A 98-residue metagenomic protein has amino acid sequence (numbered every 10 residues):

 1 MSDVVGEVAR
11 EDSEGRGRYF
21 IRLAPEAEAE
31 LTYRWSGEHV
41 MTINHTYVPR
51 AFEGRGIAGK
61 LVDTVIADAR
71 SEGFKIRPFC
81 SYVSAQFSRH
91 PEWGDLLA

Functional and structural regions predicted by a protein language model:
S2-V40: N-terminal first-folded block
F20, G59-L61, A85: Basic, gly/Ser/Thr/Pro-rich low-complexity segments located predominantly at protein N termini
A29, G59, G94-D95: Intrinsic-disorder/low-complexity peptide segments enriched for small residues
T46-E53: A short, internal acetyl-CoA/4′-phosphopantetheine-binding micro-motif in the GNAT/acyltransferase core
G54-V65: Conserved acetyl-CoA-binding loop-helix of GNAT-fold acetyltransferases
T64-A98: C-terminal structural segments of small proteins and small subunits
